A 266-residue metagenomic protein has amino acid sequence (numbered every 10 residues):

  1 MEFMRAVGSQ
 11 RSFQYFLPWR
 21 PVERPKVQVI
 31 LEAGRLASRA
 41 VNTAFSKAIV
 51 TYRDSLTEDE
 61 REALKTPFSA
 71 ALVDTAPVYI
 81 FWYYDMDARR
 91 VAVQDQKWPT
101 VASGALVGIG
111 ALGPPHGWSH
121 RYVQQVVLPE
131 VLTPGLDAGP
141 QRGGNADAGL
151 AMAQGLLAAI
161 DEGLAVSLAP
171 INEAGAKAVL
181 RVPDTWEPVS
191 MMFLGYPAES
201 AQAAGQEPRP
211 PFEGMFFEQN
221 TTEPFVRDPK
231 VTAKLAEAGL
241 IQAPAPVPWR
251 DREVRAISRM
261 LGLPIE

Functional and structural regions predicted by a protein language model:
M1-E266: Acidic, surface-exposed loops and disordered segments
